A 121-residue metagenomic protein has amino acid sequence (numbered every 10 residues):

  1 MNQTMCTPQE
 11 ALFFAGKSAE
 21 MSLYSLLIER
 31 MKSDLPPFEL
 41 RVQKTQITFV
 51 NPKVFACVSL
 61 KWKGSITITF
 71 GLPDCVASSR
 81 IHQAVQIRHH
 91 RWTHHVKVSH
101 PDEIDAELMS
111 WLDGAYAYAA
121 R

Functional and structural regions predicted by a protein language model:
M1-R121: Charge-dense, helix-prone N-terminal extensions
